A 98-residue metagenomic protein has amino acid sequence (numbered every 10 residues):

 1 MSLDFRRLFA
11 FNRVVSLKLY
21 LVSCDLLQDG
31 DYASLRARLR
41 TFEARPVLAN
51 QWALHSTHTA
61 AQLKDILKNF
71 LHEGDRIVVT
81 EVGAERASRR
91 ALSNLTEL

Functional and structural regions predicted by a protein language model:
S2-R7: N-terminal amphipathic/hydrophobic targeting modules at extreme N-termini, encompassing cleavable Sec/SRP-type signal
F11-R13: Short, positively charged and aromatic/hydrophobic N-terminal segments
L17-Y20, A49-Q51: Short, surface-exposed beta-edge/turn micro-motifs
Y20-G30: Short, surface-exposed ligand-recognition loops at beta-strand->loop->(often short) alpha-helix junctions that present
D29-A33, R86-S88: Short, surface-exposed beta-strand/loop "edge" segments at domain boundaries and coil↔beta transitions
D31-R45: Short aromatic-glycine-(Arg/Gly/Cys) micro-motifs in beta-strand/loop hairpins
F42-A84: Short, intrinsically disordered low-complexity segments
Q62-I66, S88-L98: Short, low-order "capping/linker" segments at domain edges
